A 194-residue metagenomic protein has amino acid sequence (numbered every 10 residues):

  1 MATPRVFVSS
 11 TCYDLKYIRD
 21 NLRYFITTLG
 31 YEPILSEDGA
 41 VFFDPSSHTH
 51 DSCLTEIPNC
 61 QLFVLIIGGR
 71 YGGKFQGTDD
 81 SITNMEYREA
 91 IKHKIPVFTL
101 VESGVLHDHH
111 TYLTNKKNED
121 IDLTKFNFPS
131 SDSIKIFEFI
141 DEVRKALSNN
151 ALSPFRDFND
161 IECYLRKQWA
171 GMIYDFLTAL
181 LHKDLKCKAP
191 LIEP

Functional and structural regions predicted by a protein language model:
M1-P194: Conserved catalytic or regulatory cores that recognize and/or transform ribose-phosphate-containing ligands
